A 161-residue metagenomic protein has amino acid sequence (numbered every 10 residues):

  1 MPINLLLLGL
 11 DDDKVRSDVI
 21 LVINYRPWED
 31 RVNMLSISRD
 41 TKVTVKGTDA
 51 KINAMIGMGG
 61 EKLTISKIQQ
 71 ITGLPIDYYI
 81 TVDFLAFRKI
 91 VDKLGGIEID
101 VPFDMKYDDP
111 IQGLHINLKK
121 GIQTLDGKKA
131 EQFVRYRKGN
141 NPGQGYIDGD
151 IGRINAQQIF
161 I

Functional and structural regions predicted by a protein language model:
M1-F160: Non-catalytic, solvent-exposed segments at the cell envelope interface
